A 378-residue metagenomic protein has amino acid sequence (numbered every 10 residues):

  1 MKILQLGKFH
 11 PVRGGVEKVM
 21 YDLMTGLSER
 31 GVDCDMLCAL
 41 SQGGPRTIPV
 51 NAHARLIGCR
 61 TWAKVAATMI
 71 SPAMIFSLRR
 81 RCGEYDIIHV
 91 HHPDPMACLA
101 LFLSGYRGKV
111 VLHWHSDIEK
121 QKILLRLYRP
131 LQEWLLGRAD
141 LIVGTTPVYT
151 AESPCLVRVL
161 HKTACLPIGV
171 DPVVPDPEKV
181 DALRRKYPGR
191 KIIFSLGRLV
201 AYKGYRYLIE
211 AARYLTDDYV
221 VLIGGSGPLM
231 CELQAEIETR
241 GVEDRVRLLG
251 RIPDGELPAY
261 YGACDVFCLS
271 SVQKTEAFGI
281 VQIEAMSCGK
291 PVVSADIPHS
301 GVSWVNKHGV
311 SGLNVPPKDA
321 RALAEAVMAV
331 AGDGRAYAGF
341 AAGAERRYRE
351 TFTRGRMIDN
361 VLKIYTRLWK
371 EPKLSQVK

Functional and structural regions predicted by a protein language model:
L4, A182-R213: Conserved donor-binding/catalytic core segment of Leloir-type glycosyltransferases
C38, R55, Q132-E178, L248: Donor nucleotide-sugar binding/catalytic pocket of nucleotide-sugar-dependent glycosyltransferases
V90-A97: Short His-centered aromatic/hydrophobic patch
L136, R251-I252, A259-C264: Short alpha-helical donor nucleotide-sugar binding micro-motif in glycosyltransferases
E232-I252: Nucleotide-activated donor-binding/catalytic signature segment of Leloir-type glycosyltransferases, i.e., the conserved
G262-A277, K290: Acidic donor-binding loop of glycosyltransferase active sites
S287, P291-D296: Short hydrophobic beta-strand element within catalytic cores of glycosyltransferases and related nucleotide-activated
K307-A320, M328-R335: Conserved acidic donor-binding segment of nucleotide-sugar-dependent glycosyltransferases
